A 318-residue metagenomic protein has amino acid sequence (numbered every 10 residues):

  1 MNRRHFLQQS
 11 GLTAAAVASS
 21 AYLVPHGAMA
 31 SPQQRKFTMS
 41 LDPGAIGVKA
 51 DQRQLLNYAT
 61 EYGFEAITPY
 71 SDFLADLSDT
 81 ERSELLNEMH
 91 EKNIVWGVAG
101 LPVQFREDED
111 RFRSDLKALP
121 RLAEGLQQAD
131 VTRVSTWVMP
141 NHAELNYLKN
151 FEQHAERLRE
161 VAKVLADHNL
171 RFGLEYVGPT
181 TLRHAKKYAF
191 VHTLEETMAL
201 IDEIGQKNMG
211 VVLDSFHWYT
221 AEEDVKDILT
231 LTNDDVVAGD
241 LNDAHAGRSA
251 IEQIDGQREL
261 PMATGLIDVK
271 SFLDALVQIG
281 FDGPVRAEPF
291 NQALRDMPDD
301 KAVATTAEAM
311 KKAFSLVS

Functional and structural regions predicted by a protein language model:
N2-T38, K49, R53-T60, D130 (+2 more regions): Histidine-acidic metal/acid-base catalytic patches
S10-Y22, S31-Q33, R53, H90-E91 (+3 more regions): Active-site acidic/histidine proton-transfer and metal-coordination neighborhood in alpha/beta enzyme cores
F37-P43, I67-P69, W96-L101, V134-T136 (+4 more regions): Hydrophobic faces of well-ordered beta-strands that scaffold small-molecule active sites in alpha/beta enzyme cores
G44-D51, Y70-E81, Q104-D115, N141-L145 (+4 more regions): Acidic-and-aromatic substrate-binding clefts and catalytic sites of carbohydrate-active enzymes
Y62-F64: Extreme N-terminal cap/leader segments of soluble proteins
S78-K92: Aromatic-lined substrate-binding rim segments of carbohydrate-active enzymes
M89-G100, Q104-F105: Short hydrophobic interaction/assembly module
